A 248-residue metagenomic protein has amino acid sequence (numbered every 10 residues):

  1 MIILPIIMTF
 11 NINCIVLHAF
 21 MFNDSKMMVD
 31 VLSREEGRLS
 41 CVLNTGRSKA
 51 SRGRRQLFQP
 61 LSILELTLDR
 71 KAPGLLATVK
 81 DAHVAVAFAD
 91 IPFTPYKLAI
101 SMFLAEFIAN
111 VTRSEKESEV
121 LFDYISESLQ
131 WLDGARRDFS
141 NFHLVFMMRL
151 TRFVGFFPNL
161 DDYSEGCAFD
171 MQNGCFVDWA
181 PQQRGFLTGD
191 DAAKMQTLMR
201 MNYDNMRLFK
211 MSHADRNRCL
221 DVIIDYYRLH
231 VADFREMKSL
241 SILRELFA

Functional and structural regions predicted by a protein language model:
I2-A248: Non-catalytic alpha-helical scaffolds and adjoining flexible linkers that form interface surfaces for assembly
